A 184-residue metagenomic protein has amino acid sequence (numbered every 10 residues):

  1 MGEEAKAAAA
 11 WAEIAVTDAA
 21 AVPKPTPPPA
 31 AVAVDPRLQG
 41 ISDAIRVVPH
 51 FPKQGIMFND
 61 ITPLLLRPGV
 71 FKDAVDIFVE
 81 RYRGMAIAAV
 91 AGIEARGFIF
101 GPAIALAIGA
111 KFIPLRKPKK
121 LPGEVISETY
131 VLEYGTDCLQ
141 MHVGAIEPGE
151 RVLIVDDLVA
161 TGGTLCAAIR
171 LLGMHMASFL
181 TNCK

Functional and structural regions predicted by a protein language model:
M1-K184: PRPP-associated nucleotide enzymes
